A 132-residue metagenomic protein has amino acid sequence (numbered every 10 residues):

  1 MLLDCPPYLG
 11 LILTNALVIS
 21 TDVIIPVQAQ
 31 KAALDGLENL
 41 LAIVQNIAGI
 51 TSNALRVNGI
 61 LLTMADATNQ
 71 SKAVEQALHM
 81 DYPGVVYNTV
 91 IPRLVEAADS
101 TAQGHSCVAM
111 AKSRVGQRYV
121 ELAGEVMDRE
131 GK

Functional and structural regions predicted by a protein language model:
M1-L17: Switch II (G3) loop of P-loop NTPases
I12-K31: Inter-motif core of Ras-like GTPase G domains
V44-I50: Conserved C-terminal guanine-recognition region of P-loop GTPase G domains, centered on the G4
A65-N69, E75-H105: Beta-strand-loop-alpha "switch" segments that mediate conformational coupling across diverse proteins
S100-Y119: C-terminal boundary of histidine-terminating zinc-finger modules
V126-K132: Short, hydrophobic alpha-helical segments
